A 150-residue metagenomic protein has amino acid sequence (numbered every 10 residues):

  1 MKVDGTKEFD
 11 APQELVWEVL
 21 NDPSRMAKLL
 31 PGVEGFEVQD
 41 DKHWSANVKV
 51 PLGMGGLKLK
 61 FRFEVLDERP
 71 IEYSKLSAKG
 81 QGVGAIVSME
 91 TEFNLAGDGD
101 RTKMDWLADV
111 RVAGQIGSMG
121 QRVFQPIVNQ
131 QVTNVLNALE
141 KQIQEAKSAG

Functional and structural regions predicted by a protein language model:
M1-D4, D109-S118: A short small-residue
M1-K49, G150: Hydrophobic ligand-binding cavity/cleft-lining segments
E14, E18, D100, N137 (+1 more regions): Replace "anionic and nucleotidyl ligands
E18-V19, S77-M89, G120-I127: Short secondary-structure transition/capping segments
A27, G35-K42, G53-D105, D109-R111: Hydrophobic-ligand binding "helix-grip"
P51-G56, I116-M119: Flexible, membrane-facing loop/turn or short amphipathic-helix motifs that contact lipid bilayers or gate lipid-binding
A113-G150: A conserved amphipathic terminal alpha-helix motif
